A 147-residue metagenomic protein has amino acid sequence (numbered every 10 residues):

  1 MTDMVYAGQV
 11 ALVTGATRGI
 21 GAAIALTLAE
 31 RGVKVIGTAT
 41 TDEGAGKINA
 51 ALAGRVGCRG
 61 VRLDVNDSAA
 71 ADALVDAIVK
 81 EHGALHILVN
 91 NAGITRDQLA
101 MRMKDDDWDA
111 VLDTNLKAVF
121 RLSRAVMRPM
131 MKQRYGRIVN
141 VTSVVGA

Functional and structural regions predicted by a protein language model:
V10, T17-R18: Conserved glycine-rich cofactor-binding loop
R31-K47: Conserved glycine-rich Rossmann-like NAD(P)H-binding loop of the short-chain dehydrogenase/reductase
R55-G57, A77-L88, R96, D107: A glycine-rich helix->loop->beta "capping" turn within Rossmann-like NAD(P)(H)-dependent oxidoreductase domains
R62-A73, D105: The beta1-alpha1 cofactor-binding region of Rossmann-like NAD(H)/NADP(H)-dependent oxidoreductases
L99-A100, D107-L112: Substrate-binding pocket helix/loop in short-chain dehydrogenase/reductase
S123-R124: A short, exposed helix-loop element centered on a Lys and neighboring polar residues
V139-A147: Catalytic loop of short-chain dehydrogenase/reductase
